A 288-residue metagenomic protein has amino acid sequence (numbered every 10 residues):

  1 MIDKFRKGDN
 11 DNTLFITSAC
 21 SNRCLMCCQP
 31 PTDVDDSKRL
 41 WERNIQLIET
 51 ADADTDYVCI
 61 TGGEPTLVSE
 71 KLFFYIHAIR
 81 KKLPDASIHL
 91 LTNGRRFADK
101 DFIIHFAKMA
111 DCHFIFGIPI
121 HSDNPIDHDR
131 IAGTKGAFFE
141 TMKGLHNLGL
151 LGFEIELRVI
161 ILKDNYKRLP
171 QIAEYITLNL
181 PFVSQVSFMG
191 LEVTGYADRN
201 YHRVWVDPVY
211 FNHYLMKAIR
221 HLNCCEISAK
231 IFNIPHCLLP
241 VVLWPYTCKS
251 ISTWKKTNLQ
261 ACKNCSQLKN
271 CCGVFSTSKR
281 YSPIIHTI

Functional and structural regions predicted by a protein language model:
M1-N10, S228-W254: Short, charged low-complexity linear segments at domain edges
K4-W41, L268-V274: Canonical Radical SAM [4Fe-4S] cluster-binding loop centered on the CxxxCxxC motif and its immediate flanking residues
C28-L40, A53-V68, R80-D99, A110-M142 (+2 more regions): Core AdoMet radical
L40-T55, T277-I288: Short microdomains enriched in Cys/His and/or Lys/Arg
V58, F114-I115, F139-H202, D207-H236: Conserved C-terminal portion of the radical SAM core fold that forms the substrate/S-adenosylmethionine-binding
E70-H77, A98-K108, K167-Y175: Distinct, well-ordered alpha-helical segments
H77-R80, K167-V183, L239-K256: Short, electropositive alpha-helical surface patch
P240-I288: Flexible mid-to-C-terminal extensions adjoining Fe-S/redox cofactors in radical SAM and related proteins
